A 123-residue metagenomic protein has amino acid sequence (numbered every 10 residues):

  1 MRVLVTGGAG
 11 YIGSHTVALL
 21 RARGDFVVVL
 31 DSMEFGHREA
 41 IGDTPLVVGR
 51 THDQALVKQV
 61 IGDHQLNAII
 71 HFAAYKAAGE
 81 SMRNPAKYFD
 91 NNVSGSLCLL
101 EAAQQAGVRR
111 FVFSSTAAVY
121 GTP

Functional and structural regions predicted by a protein language model:
M1-P123: N-terminal Rossmann-like NAD(P)+-binding domain of SDR-like oxidoreductases, especially those catalyzing
